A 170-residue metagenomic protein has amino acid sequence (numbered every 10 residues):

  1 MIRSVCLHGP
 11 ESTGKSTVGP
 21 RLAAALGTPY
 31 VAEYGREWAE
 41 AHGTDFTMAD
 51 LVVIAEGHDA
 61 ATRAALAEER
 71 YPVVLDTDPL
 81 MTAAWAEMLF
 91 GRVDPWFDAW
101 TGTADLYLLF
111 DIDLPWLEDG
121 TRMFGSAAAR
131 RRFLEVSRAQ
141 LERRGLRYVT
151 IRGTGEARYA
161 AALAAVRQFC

Functional and structural regions predicted by a protein language model:
M1-S4, R70: Pre-Walker A (Motif I) flank of P-loop NTPase domains
L7: Hydrophobic anchor at the beta1->P-loop junction of P-loop NTPases
E11: The conserved Walker
K15: Conserved lysine of the Walker
P20-R63, A162: Conserved substrate/cofactor phosphate-moiety recognition/catalytic segment in nucleotide-dependent phosphotransferases
T44-F90: Conserved nucleotide-sensing/catalytic segment adjacent to the nucleotide-binding pocket in NTP-handling enzymes
F90-A157, L163: A glycine- and Lys/Arg-enriched "phosphate-lid" helix/loop adjacent to the NTP-binding pocket of small-molecule kinases
